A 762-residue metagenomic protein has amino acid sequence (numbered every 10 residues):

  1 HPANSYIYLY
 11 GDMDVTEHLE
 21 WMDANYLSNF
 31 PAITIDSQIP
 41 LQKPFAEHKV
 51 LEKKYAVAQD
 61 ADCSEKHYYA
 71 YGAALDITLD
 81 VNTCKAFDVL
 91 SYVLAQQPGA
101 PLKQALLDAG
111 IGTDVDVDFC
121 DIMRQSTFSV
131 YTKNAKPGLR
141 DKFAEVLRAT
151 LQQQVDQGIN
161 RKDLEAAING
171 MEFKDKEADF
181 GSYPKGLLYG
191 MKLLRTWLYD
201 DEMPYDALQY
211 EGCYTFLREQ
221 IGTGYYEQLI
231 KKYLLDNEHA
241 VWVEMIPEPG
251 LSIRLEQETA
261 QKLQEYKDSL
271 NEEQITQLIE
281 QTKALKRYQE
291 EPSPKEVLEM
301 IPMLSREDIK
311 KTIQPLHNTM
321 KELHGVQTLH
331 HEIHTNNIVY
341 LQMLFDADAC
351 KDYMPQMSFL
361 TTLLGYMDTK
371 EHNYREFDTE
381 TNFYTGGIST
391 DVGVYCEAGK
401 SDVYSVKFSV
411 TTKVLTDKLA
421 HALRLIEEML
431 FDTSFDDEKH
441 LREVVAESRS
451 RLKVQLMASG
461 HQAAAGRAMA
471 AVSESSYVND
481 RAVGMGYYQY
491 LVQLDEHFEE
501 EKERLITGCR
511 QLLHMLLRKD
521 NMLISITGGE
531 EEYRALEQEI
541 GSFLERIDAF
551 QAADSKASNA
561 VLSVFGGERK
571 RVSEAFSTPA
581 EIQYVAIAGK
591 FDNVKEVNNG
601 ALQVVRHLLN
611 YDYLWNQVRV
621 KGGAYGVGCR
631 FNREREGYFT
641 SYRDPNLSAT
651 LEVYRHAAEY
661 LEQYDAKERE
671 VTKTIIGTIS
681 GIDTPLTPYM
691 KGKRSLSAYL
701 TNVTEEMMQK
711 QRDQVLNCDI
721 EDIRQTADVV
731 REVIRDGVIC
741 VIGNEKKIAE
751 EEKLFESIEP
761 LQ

Functional and structural regions predicted by a protein language model:
H1, A56-Q59, L102, D116-C120 (+10 more regions): Generic recognition of flexible, low-complexity loop/linker segments
H1-N25, L505-I540, R735-D736: Non-catalytic, conformational "gating/processing" segments within enzyme and secreted inhibitor domains
N4-Y10, K66-D76, K103-R218, E238-E248 (+9 more regions): M16 family metallopeptidases and their MPP-like homologs
E20-Y26, F143-R148, R424-E427, E537-L544 (+2 more regions): Short amphipathic alpha-helices in soluble, non-transmembrane regions that often serve as interface/regulatory elements
I35-G99, P184-M203, A207, S269-G365 (+6 more regions): His/Glu-based metal-binding/catalytic segments typifying zinc-dependent metallopeptidases
I221-Q261: Extended, domain-scale alpha-helical bundle/helix-rich regions
G250-E291, V444-E447, R467: N-terminal leader/propeptide and maturation segments of large enzyme subunits in energy/redox metabolism and hydrolases
N717-Q762: In a subset of proteins, long, contiguous C-terminal domains/tails are tracked
